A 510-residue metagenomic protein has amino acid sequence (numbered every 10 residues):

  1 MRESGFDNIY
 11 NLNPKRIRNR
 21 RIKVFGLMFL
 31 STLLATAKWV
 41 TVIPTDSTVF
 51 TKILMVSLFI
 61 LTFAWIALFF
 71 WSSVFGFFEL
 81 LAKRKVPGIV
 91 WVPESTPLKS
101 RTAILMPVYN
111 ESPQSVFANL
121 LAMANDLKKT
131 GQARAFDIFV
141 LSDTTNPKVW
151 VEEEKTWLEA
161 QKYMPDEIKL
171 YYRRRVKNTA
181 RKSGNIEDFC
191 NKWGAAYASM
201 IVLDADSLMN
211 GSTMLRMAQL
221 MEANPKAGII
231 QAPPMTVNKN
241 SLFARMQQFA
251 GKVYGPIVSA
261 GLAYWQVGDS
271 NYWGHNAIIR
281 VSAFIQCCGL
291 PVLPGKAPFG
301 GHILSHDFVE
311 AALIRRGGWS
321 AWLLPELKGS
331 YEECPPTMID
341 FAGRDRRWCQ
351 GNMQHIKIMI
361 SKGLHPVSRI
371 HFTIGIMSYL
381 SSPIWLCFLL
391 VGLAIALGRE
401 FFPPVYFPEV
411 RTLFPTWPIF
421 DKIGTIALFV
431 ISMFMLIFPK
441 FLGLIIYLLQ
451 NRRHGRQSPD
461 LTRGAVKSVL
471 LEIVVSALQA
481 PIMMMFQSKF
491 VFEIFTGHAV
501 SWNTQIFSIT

Functional and structural regions predicted by a protein language model:
M1-F29, P44-I53, A82-W91, V267 (+1 more regions): Basic/Trp-rich segment in TM-proximal cytosolic loops or flexible interdomain/linker regions
R2, R18, W71-G363: Internal catalytic domains of large membrane-associated glycosyltransferases
L33-I43, P291, P298-G301: N-terminal signal sequences
A35-V42, W65-G76, L436-L444: Alpha-helical transmembrane segments
W39, I43, A135, K162 (+3 more regions): Short, compositionally biased low-complexity segments
K52-R84: Transmembrane alpha-helices and immediately adjacent membrane-cytoplasm interface residues in multi-pass integral
L58-F63, R101-A103, A465-V475: Transmembrane alpha-helical segments of multi-pass membrane proteins
F59, F63-A67, H275, I314-G317 (+4 more regions): Hydrophobic faces of alpha-helical transmembrane segments in multi-pass integral membrane proteins
